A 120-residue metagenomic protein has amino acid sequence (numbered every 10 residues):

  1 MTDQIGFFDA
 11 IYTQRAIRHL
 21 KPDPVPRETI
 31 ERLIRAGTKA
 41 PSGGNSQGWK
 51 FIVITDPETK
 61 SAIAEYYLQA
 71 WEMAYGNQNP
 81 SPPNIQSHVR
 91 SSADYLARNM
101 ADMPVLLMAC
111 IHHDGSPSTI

Functional and structural regions predicted by a protein language model:
M1-E31, Q47: Specificity-determining recognition surfaces
D9, R35, E65-L68: Generic alpha-helical structural context detector
Q14-R18, T38, T55: Short, cationic motifs built from Arg/Lys/His that form the positively charged side of catalytic pockets
P26-E28, A40, A64, Q69-A70: Hydrophobic alpha-helical segments
I30-T38: A structural motif
T38-S46: Glycine-rich phosphate/pyrophosphate-binding beta-alpha loops
Q47, V53-I120: Glycine/small-residue-rich phosphate/adenosyl-binding loop
